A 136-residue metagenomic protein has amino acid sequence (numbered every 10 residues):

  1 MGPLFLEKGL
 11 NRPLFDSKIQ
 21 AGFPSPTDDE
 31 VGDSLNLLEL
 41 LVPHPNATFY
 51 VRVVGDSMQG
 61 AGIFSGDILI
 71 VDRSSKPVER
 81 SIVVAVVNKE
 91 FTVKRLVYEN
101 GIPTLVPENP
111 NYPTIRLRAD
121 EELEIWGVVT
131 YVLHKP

Functional and structural regions predicted by a protein language model:
M1-Q59, E90-F91, Y98, I102 (+3 more regions): Short, positionally conserved secondary-structure boundary motifs
S65, V87-T92, L123-E124: Short coil-to-beta-strand transition motifs
G66-D67, S81: Structural motif
S81-V83, V93-Y98: Short beta-strand-centered aromatic/proline hotspots
E108-A119: Low-complexity, intrinsically disordered Gly/Pro/Thr-rich segments
